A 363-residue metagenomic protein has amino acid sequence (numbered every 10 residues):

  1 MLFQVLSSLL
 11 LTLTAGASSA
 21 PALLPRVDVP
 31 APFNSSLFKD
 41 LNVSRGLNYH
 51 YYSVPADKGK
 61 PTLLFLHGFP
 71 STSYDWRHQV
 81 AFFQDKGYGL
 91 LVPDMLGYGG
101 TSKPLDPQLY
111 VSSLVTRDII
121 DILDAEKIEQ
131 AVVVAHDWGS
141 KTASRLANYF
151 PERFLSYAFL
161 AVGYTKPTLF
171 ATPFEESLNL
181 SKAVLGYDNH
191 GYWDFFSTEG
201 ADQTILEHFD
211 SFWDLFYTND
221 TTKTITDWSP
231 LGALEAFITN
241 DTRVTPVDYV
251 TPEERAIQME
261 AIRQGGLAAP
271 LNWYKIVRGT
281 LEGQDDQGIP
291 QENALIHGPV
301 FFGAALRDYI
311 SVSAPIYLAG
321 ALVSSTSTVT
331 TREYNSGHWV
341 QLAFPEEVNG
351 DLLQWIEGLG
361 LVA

Functional and structural regions predicted by a protein language model:
M1-A22: Fungal secretory targeting signals
L23-S44, N48-T62, Y98-V134, W138-V329: Flexible "cap/lid" subdomain of the alpha/beta-hydrolase fold that forms the substrate-access gate
P55-S102, H136: Conserved HGGG/HGGXW glycine-rich cap/lid loop of the alpha/beta-hydrolase fold
G68, V111, A343-F344: Active-site helix-initiating loop/hinge in glycosyltransferases
F69, S73-W76, W138, S144 (+4 more regions): Signature tryptophan residues that serve as conserved aromatic anchors
Y74-R77, I120, S144-N148, N349-L353: Short, hydrophobic alpha-helix immediately C-terminal to the catalytic nucleophile
T326-A363: Catalytic active-site module of serine/aspartate enzymes centered on a nucleophile-bearing elbow/loop
